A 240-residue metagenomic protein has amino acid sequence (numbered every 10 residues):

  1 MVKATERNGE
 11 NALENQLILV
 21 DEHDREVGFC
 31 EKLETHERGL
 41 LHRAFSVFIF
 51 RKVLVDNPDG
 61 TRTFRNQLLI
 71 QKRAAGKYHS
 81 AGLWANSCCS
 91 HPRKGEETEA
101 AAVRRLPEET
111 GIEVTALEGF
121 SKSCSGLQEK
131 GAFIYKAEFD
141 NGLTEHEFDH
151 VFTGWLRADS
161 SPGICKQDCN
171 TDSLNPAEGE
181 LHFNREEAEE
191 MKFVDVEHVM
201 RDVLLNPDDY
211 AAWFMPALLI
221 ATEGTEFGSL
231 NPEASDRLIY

Functional and structural regions predicted by a protein language model:
M1-K3, L33, G82-W84, E129-Y240: Nudix hydrolase/Nudix homology domain
T5-V55: Acidic, metal-coordinating catalytic segment for phosphate/diphosphate chemistry, firing primarily on the Nudix
L13-N15, R43-F45, C88, F148 (+1 more regions): Residues that flank catalytic or metal-binding motifs in active/ligand-binding sites
D21-E22, T63, P176: Short, acidic, Ser/Thr-enriched surface-loop or helix-capping motifs
A44-H91: A glycine-rich, hydrophobic loop/mini-helix early in the fold
I49-N57, G111-T115, W155-S161: Short regulatory "switch" loops immediately downstream of catalytic or recognition motifs within protein catalytic
I70, A85-E129: The catalytic Nudix box helix
